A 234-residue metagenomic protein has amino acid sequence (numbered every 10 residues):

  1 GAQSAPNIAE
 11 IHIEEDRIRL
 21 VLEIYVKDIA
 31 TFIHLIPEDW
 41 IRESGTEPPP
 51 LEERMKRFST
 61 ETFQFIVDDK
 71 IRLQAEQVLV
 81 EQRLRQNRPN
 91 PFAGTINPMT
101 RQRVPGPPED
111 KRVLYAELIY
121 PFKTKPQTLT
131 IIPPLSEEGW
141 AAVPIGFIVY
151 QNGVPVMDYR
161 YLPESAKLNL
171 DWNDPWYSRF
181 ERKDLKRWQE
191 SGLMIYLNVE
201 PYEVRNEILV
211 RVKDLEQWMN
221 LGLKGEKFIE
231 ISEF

Functional and structural regions predicted by a protein language model:
G1-F234: N-terminal soluble domains immediately following signal/targeting peptides that reside in extracytoplasmic
